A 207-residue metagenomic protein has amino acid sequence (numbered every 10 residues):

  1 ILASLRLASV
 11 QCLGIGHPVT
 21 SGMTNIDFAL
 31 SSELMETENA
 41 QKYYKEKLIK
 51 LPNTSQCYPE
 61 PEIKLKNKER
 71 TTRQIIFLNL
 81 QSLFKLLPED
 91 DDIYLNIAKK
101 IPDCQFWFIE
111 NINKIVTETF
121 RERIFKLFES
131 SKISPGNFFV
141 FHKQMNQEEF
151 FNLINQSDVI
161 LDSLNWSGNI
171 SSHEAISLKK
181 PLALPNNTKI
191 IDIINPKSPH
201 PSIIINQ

Functional and structural regions predicted by a protein language model:
I1-L2, D92-N96, S171-E174: A short acidic, amphipathic alpha-helical/loop segment
L5, M23, F151-I154, I176: A short, aliphatic-rich alpha-helical micro-motif
L5-I63: Active-site-proximal region of nucleotide-activated glycan assembly enzymes, centered on histidine/acidic-rich loops
S9-L13, L30, W107, D162 (+1 more regions): Structural detector of well-ordered beta-strand residues that form the stable sheet scaffold of enzyme domains
S31, Q81, E110, L184-N186: Short beta-strand/turn micro-motifs composed of small residues that flank or help shape donor/cofactor-binding pockets
N53-N146, N155: Conserved catalytic-core segment of nucleotide-activated headgroup transferases in glycan assembly
Q147-F150, S172: Acidic, amphipathic alpha-helical patches
I154-N155, V159, S163-Q207: Catalytic binding pocket for nucleotide-activated donors in carbohydrate/polymer assembly enzymes
